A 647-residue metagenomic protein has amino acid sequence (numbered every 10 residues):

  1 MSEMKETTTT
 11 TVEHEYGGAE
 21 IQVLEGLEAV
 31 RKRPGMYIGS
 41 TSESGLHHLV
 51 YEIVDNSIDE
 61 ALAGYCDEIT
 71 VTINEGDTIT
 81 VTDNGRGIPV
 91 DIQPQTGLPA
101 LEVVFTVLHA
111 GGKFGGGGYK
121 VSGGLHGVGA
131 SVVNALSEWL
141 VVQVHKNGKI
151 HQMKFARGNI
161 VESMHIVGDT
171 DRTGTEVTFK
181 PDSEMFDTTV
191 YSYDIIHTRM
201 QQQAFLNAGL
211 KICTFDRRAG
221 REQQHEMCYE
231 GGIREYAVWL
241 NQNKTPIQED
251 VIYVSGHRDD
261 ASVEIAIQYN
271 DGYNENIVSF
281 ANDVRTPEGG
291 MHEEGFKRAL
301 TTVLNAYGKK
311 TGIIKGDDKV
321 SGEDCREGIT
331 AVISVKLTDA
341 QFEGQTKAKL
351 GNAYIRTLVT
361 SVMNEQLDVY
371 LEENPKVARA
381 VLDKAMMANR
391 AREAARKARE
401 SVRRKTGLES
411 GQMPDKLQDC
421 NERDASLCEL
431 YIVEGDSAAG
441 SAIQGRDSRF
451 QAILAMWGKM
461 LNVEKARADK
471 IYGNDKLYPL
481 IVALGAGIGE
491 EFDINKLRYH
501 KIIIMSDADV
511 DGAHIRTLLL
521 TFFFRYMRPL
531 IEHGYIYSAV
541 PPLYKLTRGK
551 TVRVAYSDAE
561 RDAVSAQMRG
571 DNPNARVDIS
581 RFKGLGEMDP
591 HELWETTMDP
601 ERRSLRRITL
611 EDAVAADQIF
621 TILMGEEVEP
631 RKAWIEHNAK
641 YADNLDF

Functional and structural regions predicted by a protein language model:
M1-A19, L27, L49-Y51, D59-A61 (+12 more regions): GHKL-family ATPase ATP-binding module
K32-Y51: Conserved short strand/loop->alpha-helix "switch" segment adjacent to the catalytic nucleotide/phosphoryl-transfer site
G87-I92: A short glycine-centered beta->alpha linker in the GHKL/HATPase_c
Q93-P94, L101: Short adenine-binding "F-helix/F-box" segment of the Bergerat
P94, Q341-I355, V554-E560, V564 (+1 more regions): Helical (often loop-to-helix) elements that flank the catalytic cores of nucleotide-handling enzymes
R390-E409, D424-E429, G440-R446, K459 (+1 more regions): C-terminal interaction appendages of subunits in large macromolecular complexes
